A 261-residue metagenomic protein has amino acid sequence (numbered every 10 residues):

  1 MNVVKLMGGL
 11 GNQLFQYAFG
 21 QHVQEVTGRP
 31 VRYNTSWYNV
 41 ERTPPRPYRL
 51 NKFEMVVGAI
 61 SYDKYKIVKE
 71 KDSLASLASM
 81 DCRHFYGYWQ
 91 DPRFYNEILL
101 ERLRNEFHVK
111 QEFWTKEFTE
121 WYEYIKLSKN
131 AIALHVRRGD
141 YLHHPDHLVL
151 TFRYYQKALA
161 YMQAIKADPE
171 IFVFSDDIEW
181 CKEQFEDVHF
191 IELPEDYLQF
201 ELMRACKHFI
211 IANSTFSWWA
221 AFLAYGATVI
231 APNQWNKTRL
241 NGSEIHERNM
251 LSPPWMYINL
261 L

Functional and structural regions predicted by a protein language model:
M1-L6, P30-N34, K129-L142, F172-V173 (+1 more regions): Short hydrophobic beta-strand segments
M1-V40: N-terminal pre-catalytic "stem/leader" segment of glycosyltransferase-like enzymes
K5-Q13, H144-T151, L202, N213: Aromatic-acidic/polar surface patches that form glycan- and anion
L10, Q163-E247: Donor-binding and catalytic core of enzymes assembling or modifying cell-surface/extracellular glycoconjugates
E25-P30, M55-V56, K157-P169, D187-F190: Structural alpha-beta junctions
S36-K166, L251-P254: Secretory-pathway luminal glycosyltransferase catalytic domains
F113-T115, R239-L261: Leloir-type glycosyltransferase catalytic cores
